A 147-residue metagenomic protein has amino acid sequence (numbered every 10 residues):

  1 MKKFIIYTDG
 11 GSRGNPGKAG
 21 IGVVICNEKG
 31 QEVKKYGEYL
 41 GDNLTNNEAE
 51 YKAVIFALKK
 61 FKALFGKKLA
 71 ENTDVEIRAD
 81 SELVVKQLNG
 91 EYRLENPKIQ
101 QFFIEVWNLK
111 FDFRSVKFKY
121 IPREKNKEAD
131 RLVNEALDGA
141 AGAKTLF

Functional and structural regions predicted by a protein language model:
M1-E48, K59-F61: RNase H-like nuclease fold core
G11-N15, I55-L146: RNase H catalytic domain
E50, V54: Short, conserved alpha-helix that lines the donor NDP-sugar binding/gating region of sugar-transfer enzymes
